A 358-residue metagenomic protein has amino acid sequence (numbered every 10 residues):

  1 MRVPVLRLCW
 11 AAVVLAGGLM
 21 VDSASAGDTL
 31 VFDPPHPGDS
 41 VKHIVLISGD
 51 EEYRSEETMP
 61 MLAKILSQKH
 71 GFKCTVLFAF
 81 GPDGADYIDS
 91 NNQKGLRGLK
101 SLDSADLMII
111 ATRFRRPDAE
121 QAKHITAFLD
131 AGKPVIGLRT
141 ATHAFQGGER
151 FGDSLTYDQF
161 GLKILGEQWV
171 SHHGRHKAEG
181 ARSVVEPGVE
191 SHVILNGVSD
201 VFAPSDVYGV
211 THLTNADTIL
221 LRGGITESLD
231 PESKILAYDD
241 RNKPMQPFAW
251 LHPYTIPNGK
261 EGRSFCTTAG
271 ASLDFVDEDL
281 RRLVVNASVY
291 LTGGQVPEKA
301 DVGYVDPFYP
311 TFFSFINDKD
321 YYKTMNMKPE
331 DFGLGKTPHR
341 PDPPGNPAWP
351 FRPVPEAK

Functional and structural regions predicted by a protein language model:
M1-V5: N-terminal secretory signal peptides that target proteins for export/translocation
C9-D22: Bacterial N-terminal signal peptides
G27-D39, E57-T58, Q68-K69, S228-K358: Extracellular ligand-binding/catalytic regions of CAZymes and related secreted enzymes and adhesion modules
T29, S67, K73, Q93 (+2 more regions): Catalytic beta-strand/loop cores that center a nucleophilic Ser/Cys/Thr and support acyl-enzyme chemistry
L30-P35, V45-I47, E51-A144: Helical hinge/lid and interdomain linker segments adjacent to catalytic or ligand-binding clefts that mediate domain
K42: Nucleotide donor/acceptor-binding cores
I65, T156-G161, L165-Q168, P187 (+4 more regions): Oxidoreductase and adenylate-handling cofactor-binding alpha/beta cores
S101, I110, F114-G197: A glycine-rich, often tryptophan-bearing local segment used as a flexible ligand/cofactor-contacting loop or short
